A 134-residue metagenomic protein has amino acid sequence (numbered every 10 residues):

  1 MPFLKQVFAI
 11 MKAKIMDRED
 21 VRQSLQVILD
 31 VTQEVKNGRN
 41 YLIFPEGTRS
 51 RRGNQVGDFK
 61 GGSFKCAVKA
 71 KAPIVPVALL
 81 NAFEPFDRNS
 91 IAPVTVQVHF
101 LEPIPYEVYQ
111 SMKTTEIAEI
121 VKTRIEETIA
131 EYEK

Functional and structural regions predicted by a protein language model:
M1-V21: Catalytic core of membrane glycerolipid acyltransferases/transacylases, capturing the structured, soluble-facing
L25-K134: Non-catalytic C-terminal accessory region of glycerolipid acyltransferases and related lyso-lipid remodeling enzymes
